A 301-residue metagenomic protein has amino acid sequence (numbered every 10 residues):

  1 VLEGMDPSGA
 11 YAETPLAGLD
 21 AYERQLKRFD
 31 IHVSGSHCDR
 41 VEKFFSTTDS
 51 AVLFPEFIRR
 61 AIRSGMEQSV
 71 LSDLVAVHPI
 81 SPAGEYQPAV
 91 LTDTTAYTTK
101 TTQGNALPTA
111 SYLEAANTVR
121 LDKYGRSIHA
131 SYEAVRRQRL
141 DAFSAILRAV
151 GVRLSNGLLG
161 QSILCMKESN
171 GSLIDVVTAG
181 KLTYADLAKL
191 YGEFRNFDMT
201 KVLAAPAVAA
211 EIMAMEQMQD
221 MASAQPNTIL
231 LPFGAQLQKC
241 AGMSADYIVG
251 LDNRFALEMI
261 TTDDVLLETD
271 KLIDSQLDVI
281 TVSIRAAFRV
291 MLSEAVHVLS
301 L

Functional and structural regions predicted by a protein language model:
V1-A51: Intrinsically disordered, low-complexity terminal tails
R40-Y124: Assembly/oligomerization interface modules of large self-assembling protein complexes
Y97-K100, Q138-R139, E211-M213, R289-M291: Short helix/loop capping segments that flank catalytic or ligand/cofactor-binding pockets
R120, R126-H129, L203-P206: Short, aliphatic-rich beta-strand segments
K123-F197, L301: Alpha-helical scaffold segments that mediate packing/assembly in large oligomeric complexes
E168-A235, K239-A241: Extended, solvent-exposed, turn-rich assembly/linker loops in the middle of proteins
E216-L301: Sequence/fold signature of self-assembling virion shell proteins
